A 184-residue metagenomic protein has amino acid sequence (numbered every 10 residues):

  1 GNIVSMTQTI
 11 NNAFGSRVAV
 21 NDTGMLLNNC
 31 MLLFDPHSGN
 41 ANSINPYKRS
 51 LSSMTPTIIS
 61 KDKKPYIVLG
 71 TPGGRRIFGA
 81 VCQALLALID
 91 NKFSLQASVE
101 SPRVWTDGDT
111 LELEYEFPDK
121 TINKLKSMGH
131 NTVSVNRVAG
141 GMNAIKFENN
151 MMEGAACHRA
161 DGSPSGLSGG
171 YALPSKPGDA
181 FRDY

Functional and structural regions predicted by a protein language model:
N2-A139, D183: Proteins synthesized as precursors that undergo proteolytic processing into mature forms
E116-Y184: Cofactor-centric catalytic regions
